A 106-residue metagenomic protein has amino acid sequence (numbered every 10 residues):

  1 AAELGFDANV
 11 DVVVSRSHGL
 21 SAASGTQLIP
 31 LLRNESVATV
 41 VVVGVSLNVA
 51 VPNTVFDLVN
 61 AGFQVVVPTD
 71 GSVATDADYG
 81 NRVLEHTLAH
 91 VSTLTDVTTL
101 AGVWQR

Functional and structural regions predicted by a protein language model:
A1-R106: Active-site-adjacent betaalpha module
